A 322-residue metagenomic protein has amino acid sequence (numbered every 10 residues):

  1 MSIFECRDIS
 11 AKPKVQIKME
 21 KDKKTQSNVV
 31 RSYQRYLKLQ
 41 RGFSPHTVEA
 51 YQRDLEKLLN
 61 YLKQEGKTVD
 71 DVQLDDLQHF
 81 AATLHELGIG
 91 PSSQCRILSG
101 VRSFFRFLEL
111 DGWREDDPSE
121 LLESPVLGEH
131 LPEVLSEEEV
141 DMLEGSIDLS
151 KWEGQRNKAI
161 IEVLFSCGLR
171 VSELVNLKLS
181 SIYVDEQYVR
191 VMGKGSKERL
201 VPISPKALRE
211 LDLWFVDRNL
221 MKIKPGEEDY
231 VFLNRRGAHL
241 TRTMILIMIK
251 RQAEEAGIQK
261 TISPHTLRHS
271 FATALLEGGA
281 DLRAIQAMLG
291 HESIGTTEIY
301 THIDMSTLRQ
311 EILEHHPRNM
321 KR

Functional and structural regions predicted by a protein language model:
S2-R322: Conserved catalytic core of the tyrosine transesterase superfamily
